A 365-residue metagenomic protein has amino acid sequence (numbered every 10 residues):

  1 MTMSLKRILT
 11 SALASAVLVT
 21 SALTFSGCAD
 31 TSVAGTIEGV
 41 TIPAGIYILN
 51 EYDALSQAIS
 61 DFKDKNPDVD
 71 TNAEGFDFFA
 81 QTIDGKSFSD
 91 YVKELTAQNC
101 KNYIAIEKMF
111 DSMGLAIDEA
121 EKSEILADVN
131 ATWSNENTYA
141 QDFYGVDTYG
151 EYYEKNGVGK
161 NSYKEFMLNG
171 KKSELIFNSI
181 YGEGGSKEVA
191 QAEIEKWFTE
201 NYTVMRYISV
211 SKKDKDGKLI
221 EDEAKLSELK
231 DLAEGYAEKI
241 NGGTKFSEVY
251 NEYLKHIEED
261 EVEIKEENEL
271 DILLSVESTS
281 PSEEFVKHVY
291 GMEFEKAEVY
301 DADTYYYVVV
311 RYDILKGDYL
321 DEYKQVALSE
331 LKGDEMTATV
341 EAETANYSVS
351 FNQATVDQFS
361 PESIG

Functional and structural regions predicted by a protein language model:
T2-L13: Bacterial N-terminal signal peptides that target proteins for export
T20-G27: C-terminal motif of bacterial Sec signal peptides marking the signal peptidase cleavage site
A29-K155: N-terminal targeting/tethering segments
D30, E38-A44, S247-V249, L254 (+2 more regions): Cross-family detector of peptidyl-prolyl cis-trans isomerase
V33, I37, T82-A97, I106-A116 (+7 more regions): Second-shell loop/turn segments in exported
E51, A58, C100, I104 (+11 more regions): Sec/Tat-exported extracytoplasmic proteins
T148-E228, S278-G365: PPIase-associated folding chaperone regions across multiple families
L232-E283: Peptidyl-prolyl cis-trans isomerase
